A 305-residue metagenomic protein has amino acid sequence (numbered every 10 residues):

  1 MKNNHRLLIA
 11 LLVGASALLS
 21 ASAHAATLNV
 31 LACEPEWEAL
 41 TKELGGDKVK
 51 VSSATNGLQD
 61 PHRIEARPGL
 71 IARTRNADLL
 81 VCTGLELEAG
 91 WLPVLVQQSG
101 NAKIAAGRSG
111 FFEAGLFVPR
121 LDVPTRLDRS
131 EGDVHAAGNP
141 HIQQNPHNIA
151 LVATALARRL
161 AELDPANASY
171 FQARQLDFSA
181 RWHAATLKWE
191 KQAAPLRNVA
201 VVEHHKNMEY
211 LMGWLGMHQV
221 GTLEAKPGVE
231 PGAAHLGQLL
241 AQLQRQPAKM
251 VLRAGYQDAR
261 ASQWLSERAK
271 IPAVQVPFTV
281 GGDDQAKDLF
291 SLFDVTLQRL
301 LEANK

Functional and structural regions predicted by a protein language model:
M1-L11: Bacterial N-terminal signal peptides that target proteins for export
I9-S20: Bacterial N-terminal signal peptides
A25-K305: Extracytoplasmic metal-acquisition and chelation regions
